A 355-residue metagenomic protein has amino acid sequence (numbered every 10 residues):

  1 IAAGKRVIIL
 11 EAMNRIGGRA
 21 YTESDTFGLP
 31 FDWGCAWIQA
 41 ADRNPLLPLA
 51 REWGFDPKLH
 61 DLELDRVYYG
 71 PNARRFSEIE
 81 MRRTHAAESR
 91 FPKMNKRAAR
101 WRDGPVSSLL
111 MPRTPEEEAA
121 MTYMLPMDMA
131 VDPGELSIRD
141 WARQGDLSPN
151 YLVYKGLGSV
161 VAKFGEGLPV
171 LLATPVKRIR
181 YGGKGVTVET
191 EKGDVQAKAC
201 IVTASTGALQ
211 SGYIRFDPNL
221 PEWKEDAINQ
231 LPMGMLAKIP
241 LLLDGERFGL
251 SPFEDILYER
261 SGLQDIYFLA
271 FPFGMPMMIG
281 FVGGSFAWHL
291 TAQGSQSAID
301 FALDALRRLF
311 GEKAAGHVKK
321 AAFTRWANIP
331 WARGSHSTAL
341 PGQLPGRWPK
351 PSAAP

Functional and structural regions predicted by a protein language model:
I1-P355: FAD-dinucleotide binding site
